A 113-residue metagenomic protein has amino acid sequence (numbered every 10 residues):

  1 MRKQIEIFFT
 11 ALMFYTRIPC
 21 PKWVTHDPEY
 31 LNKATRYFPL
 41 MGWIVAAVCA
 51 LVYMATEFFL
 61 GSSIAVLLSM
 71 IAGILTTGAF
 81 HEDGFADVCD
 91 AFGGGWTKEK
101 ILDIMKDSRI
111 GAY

Functional and structural regions predicted by a protein language model:
M1-G78, C89-L102, K106-Y113: Hydrophobic alpha-helical transmembrane segments
D83: Glycine/small-residue-rich loop that forms an oxyanion/phosphate-binding "nest" at active or ligand-binding sites
A86: Glycine-rich active-site/cofactor-binding loop and its immediate structural neighborhood
